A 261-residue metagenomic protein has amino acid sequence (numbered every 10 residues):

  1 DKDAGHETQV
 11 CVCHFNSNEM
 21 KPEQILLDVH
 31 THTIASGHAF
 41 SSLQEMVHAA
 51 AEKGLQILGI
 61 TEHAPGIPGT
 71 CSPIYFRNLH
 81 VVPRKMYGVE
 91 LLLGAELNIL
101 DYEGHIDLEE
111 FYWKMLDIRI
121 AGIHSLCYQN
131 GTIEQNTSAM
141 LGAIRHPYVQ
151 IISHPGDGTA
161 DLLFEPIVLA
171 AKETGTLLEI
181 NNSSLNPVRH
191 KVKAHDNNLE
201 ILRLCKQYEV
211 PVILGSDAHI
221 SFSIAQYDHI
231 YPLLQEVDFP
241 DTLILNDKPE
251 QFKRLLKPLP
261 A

Functional and structural regions predicted by a protein language model:
C11-C13: Cysteine-centered motifs
F15-H32, S36: Replace "His-x-His-based motif
K21-P22, A64, G69-I180, Q235-I244 (+1 more regions): Extended substrate/RNA-proximal surfaces in nucleic-acid metabolism proteins
V29-L43, N98, H124-T132: Active-site mouth loops of central-metabolism enzymes
H30-I34, H63, H154, H219: Histidine-centered divalent metal-coordination motifs
G37-S41, T70-C71, D161-V168, V188-L202 (+1 more regions): Histidine/acidic-residue-rich catalytic or RNA/ligand-binding cores of hydrolases and nuclease-related proteins
H63, V210-I224: Short acidic/histidine-rich active-site segments
L177-H190: His/Asp/Glu-enriched short active-site or ligand-binding loop at hydrolase and phosphoryl-transfer sites
